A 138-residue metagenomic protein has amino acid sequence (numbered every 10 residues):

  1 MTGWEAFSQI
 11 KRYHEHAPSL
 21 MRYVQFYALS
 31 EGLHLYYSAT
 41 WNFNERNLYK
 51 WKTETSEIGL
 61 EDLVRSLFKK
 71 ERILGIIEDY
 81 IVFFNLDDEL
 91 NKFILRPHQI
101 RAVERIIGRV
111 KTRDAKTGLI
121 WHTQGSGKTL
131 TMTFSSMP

Functional and structural regions predicted by a protein language model:
M1-P138: ATP-dependent helicase/translocase motor core
